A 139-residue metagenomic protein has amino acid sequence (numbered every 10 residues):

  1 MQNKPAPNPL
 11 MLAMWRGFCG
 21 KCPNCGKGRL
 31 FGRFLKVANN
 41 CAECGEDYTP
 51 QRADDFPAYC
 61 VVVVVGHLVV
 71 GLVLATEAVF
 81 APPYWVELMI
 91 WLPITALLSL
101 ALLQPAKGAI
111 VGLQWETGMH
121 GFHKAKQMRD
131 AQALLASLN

Functional and structural regions predicted by a protein language model:
P9-C19, L30-K36: Short, flexible, mixed-charge glycine/proline-rich loop motifs that serve as phosphate/nucleic-acid-contacting
M14, C60, W85-P93: Hydrophobic alpha-helical transmembrane segments
C22-C25, C41-C44: Short cysteine-rich clusters marking metal-coordination/redox-active sites
G26-R29, Y48: Cys/His-rich microdomains that often coordinate metals
R33-A38, D54-A58: Short linker/helix segments within small regulatory modules
D54-L68: Select subsegments of transmembrane alpha-helices in polytopic membrane proteins, especially boundary-proximal
G66-L88: Juxtamembrane "helix exit" motif at the C-terminal ends of alpha-helical transmembrane segments in multi-pass membrane
W91-N139: Cytosol/matrix-facing juxtamembrane amphipathic, basic-hydrophobic segments adjacent to a transmembrane helix
